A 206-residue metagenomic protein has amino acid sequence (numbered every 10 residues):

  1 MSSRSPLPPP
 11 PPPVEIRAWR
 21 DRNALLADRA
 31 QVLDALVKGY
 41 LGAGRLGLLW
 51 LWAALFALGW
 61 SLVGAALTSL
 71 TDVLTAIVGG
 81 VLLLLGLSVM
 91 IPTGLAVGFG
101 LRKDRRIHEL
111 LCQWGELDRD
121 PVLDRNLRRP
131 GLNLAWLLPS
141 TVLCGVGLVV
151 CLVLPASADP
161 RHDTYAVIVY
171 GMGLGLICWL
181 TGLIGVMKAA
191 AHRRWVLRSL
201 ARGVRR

Functional and structural regions predicted by a protein language model:
M1-L33, G42: N-terminal, intrinsically disordered, low-complexity segments that immediately precede the first transmembrane helix
E15-N23, D72-G79, F99-R128: Cytoplasmic juxtamembrane interface segments
R22, L111-L132, L183-R206: Cytosolic/matrix-facing juxtamembrane and C-terminal tails of multi-pass cellular membrane proteins
A27, D34-L85: N-terminal accessory/assembly segment that mediates macromolecular interactions
L33-A54, P121-V146: Loop-to-transmembrane boundary segments
G59-L84, V149-L176: Membrane interfacial helix motifs at helix-loop boundaries and amphipathic/re-entrant anchors
D72-K103, G182-V186: Hydrophobic alpha-helical membrane-embedded segments
L137-G145, A158-H192: Alpha-helical membrane-associated segments of multi-pass integral membrane proteins
